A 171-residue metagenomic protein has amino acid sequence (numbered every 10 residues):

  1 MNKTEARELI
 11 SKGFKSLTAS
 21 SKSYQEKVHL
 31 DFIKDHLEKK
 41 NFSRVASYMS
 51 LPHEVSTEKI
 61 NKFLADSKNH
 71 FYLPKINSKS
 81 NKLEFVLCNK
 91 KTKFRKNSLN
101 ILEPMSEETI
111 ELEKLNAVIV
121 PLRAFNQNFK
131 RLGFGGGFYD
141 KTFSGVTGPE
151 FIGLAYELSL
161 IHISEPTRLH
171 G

Functional and structural regions predicted by a protein language model:
M1-E113: N-terminal active-site beta-alpha-beta segment that forms phosphate/nucleotide-binding and substrate-recognition loops
I10, K114-L154: Active-site beta-strand/loop microenvironment that shapes enzyme catalytic pockets
H53, F125-N126, L158-L160: Glycine-rich nucleotide phosphate-binding loop and flanking beta-alpha elements of Rossmann-like dinucleotide-binding
L64-D66, F143-G148, R168: Short, conserved loop/helix-junction motifs that constitute active-site signature segments in enzyme catalytic cores
P74, P121, E165-P166: Proline-centered helix-kink/hinge sites
N77-S78, A155-S159: Short beta-alpha junction loops
P104-S106, K130, R168: Short capping/connector residues at structural and topological boundaries
I161-G171: Single conserved hydrophobic/aromatic residue that forms the stacking wall/gate of nucleotide- or nucleobase-binding
